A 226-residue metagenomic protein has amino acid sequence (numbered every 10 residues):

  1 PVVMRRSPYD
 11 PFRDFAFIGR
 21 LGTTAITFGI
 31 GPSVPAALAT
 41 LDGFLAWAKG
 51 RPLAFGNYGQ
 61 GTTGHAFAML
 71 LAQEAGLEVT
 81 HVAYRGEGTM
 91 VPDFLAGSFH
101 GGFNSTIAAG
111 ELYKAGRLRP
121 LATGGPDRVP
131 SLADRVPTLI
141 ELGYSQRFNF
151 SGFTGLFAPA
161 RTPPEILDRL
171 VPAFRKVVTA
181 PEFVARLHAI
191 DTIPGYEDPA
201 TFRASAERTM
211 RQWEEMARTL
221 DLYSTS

Functional and structural regions predicted by a protein language model:
P1, M90-D93, P130-R135: Short, charged, surface-exposed secondary-structure boundary motifs
V2-T89, L139-E141, F153-R186: Hinge/capping helix and adjacent helix->loop/strand transition within the periplasmic-binding protein
D10-L21, E78-V82, H100, G110-N149 (+1 more regions): Short beta-strand->loop
A46, M69-E74, G88-G102, I107-A115 (+1 more regions): Short helices/loops that flank or line small-molecule/ion binding pockets
A54, H100-N104, P120-A122, W213-E214: Paired acidic/hydrophobic, glycine-rich loop segments that form the ligand-binding mouth/hinge of periplasmic-binding
Q73, L77, K114, P164-S226: An extracytoplasmic/periplasmic, membrane-proximal ligand-sensing/linker region
E87, N104-A109, G124-D127, G152 (+1 more regions): Beta->alpha turn/N-cap motifs
